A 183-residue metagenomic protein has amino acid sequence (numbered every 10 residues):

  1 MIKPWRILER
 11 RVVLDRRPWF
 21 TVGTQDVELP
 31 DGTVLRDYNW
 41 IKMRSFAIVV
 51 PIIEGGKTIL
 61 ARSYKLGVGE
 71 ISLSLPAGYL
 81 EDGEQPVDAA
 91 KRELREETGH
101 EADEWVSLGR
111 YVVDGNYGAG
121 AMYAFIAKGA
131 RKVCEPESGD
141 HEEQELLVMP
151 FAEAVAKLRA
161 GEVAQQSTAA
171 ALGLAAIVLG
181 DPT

Functional and structural regions predicted by a protein language model:
I2-I7, T33, I71, D82 (+4 more regions): Nudix hydrolase/Nudix homology domain
I2-W5, Y38, A47-R92, E96 (+4 more regions): Conserved Nudix-box catalytic region and its N-terminal flanking loop in Nudix hydrolases and closely related
R10-I48, E54: Acidic, metal-coordinating catalytic segment for phosphate/diphosphate chemistry, firing primarily on the Nudix
V13-P18, L66, Y111-M122: Acidic pyrophosphate-coordinating catalytic loop
T21-G23, S45-A47, G69-I71, P76 (+2 more regions): A generic structural signal for short beta-strands and their flanking turns/coil linkers
T24-D26, P51, I126-K128, V148-P150: Short, well-ordered beta-strand micro-motif
E101-L108: A short coil-to-beta-strand element that immediately follows conserved catalytic motifs
